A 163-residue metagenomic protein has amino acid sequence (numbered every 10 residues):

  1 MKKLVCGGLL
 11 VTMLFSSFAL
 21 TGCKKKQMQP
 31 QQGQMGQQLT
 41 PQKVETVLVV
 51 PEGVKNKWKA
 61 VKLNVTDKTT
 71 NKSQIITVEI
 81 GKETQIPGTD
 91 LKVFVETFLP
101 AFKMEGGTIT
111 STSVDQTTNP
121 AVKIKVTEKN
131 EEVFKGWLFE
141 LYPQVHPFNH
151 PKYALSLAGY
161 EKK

Functional and structural regions predicted by a protein language model:
M1-L9: Bacterial N-terminal signal peptides that target proteins for export
L10-S17: Bacterial N-terminal signal peptides
A19-G22: C-terminal motif of bacterial Sec signal peptides marking the signal peptidase cleavage site
K24-K26: Bacterial signal peptide processing site
M35-T77, T97: Short, surface-exposed beta-strand/turn modules with glycine/proline-rich turns and flanking aromatic residues
T66-T70, G81-E83, T89, E96-P100 (+3 more regions): Solvent-exposed coil/turn segments that connect beta secondary-structure elements in extracytoplasmic/periplasmic
K82-V122: Mature extracytoplasmic domains of secretory-pathway proteins
T118-P120, K129-K163: C-terminal partner/receptor-binding element of secreted or periplasmic proteins
